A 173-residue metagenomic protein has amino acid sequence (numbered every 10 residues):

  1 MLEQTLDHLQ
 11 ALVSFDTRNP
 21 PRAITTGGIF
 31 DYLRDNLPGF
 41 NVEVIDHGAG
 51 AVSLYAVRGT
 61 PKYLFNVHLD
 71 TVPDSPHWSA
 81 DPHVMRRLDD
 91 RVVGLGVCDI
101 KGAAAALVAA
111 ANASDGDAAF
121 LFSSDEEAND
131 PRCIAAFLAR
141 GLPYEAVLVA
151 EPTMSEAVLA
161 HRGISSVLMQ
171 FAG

Functional and structural regions predicted by a protein language model:
M1-S75: N-terminal helical capping/dimerization or prosegment-like subdomains of hydrolases acting on amide or phosphate bonds
L6, S79, H161-G163: A short, structural micro-pattern
I29-G39, Y55-G59, A80, A106-D115 (+1 more regions): Alpha-helix C-terminal capping segments
A51-S53, D89-V92, I164: A generic structural signal for beta-strand entry/edge sites
V52, P61-Y63, D81-H83, S165-V167: Change "...and in nucleic-acid phosphodiester-cleaving endonucleases..." to "...and in nucleic-acid processing enzymes
R58, F171-G173: Short beta-strand-to-loop capping motifs
L64-F122: Active-site metal-coordination/substrate-binding segment of hydrolases, especially metallo-dependent peptidases
G96, I100-F171: Acidic/histidine-rich catalytic neighborhood of metal-dependent amide-processing enzymes
